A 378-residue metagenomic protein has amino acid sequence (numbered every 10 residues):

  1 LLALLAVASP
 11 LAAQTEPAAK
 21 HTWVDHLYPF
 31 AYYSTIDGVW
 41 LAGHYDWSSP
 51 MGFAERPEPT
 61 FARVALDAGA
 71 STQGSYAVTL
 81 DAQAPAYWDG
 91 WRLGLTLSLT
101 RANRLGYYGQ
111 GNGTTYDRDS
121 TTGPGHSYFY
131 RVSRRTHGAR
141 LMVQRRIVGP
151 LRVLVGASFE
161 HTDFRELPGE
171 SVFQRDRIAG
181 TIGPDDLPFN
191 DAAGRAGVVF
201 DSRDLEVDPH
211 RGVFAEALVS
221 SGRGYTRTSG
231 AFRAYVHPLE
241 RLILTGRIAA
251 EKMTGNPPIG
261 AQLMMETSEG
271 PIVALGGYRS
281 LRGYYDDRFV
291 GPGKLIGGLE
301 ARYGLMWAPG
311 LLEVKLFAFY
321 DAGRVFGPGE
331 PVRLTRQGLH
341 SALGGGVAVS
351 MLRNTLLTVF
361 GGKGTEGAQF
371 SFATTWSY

Functional and structural regions predicted by a protein language model:
A13-L99, L154, F164-P168, Q174-H210 (+6 more regions): Outer-membrane beta-barrel initiation region
T15-W23, P29, T181-L187, D191-V314: C-terminal outer-membrane beta-barrel translocator/porin domains of Gram-negative envelope proteins and their
P29-Y33, V64-A70, L95-N103, Y108-G111 (+9 more regions): Transmembrane beta-barrel strands of outer-membrane/channel proteins
A31, G43-W47, L80-A84, A139-R145 (+10 more regions): Residues on the lipid-exposed face of transmembrane beta-strands in outer-membrane beta-barrel proteins
A54, A77, Y87-A139, L244-V290 (+2 more regions): Outer-membrane beta-barrel translocator/channel fold
P57-E58, A77-D81, L105-G113, R165-F173 (+5 more regions): Outer-membrane beta-barrel translocator domains and adjoining extracellular loop/strand segments of Gram-negative
A65-A68, P124-F129, A179-D185, L218-S221 (+3 more regions): Extracellular loop and loop/strand-boundary signature of outer-membrane beta-barrel proteins
T72-G74, V78, G125-F164, L187-P188 (+4 more regions): Outer-membrane beta-barrel transmembrane strands
